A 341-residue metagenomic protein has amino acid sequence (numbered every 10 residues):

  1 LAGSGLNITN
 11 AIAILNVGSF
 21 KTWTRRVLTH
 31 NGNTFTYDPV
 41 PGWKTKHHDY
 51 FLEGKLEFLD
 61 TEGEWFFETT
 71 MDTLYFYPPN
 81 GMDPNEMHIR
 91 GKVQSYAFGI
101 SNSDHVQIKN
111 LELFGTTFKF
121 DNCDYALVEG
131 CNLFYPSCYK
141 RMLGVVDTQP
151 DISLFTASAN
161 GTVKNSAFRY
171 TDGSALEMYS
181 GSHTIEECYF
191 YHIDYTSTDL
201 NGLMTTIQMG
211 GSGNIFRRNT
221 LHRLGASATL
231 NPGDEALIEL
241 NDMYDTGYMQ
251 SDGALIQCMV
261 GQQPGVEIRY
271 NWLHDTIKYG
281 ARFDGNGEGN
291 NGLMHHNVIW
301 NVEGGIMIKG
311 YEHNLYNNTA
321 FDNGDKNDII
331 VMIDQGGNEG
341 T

Functional and structural regions predicted by a protein language model:
L1-T341: Extracellular parallel beta-helix/beta-solenoid repeat domains
